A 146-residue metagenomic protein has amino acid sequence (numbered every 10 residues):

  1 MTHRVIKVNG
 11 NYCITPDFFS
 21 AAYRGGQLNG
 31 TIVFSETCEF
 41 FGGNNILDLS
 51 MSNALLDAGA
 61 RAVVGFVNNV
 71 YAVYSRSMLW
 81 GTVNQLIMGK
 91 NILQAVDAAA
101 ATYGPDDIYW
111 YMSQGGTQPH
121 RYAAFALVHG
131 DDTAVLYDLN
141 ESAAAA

Functional and structural regions predicted by a protein language model:
M1-L49: Catalytic-core segments of thiol-dependent peptidases
I32-A145: Active-site-proximal C-terminal subdomain of hydrolase catalytic domains
